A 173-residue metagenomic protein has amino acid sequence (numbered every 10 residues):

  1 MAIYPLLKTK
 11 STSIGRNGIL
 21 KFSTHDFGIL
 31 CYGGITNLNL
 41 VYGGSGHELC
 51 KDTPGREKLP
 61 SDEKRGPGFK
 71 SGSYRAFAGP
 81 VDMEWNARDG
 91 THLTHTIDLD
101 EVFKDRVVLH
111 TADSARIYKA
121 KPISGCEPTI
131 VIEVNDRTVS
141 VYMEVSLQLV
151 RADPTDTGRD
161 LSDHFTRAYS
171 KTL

Functional and structural regions predicted by a protein language model:
Y4-K51: Sec-type signal peptide cleavage vicinity
T9, V108-L173: Compositionally biased low-complexity segments at domain edges in trafficked proteins and select soluble regulators
L20, Y74-A76, G125: Surface-exposed coil/turn segments at beta-strand junctions on protein surfaces, enriched
D26, I35-N39, P80, E127-T129 (+1 more regions): Exposed beta-strand and adjacent loop surfaces of beta-rich binding modules that mediate intermolecular recognition
L38-D89: Tryptophan-paired
L59-D62, E101-D113: Short, surface-exposed linear segments at secondary-structure transitions and domain or protein termini
T91-L99: Edge beta-strands of extracellular beta-sandwich domains
